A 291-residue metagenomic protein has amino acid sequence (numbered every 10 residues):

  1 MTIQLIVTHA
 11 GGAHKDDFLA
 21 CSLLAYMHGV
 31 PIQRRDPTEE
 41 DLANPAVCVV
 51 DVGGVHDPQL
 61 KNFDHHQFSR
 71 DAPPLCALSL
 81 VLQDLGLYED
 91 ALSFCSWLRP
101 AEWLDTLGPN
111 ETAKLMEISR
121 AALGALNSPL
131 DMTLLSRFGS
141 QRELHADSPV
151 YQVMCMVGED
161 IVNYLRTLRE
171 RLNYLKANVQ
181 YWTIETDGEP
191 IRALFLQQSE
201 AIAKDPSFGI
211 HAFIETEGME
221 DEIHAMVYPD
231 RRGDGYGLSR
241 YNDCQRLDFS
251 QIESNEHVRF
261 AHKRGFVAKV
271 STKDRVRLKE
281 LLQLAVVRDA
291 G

Functional and structural regions predicted by a protein language model:
M1-P31: Short, extreme N-terminal leader segments that mark the start of a protein/domain
T2, A43-N44, D57: Short, well-ordered loop/turn elements at secondary-structure boundaries
Q4-I6, A46-V49: Generic beta-sheet signal
G11, K15-S22, P37, A43-A46 (+3 more regions): C-terminal accessory domains and tails appended to enzymatic cores
A25-M27, H66-S69, L80-L82, N255-R259: Short, low-complexity, polar/charged sequence segments that are solvent-exposed and flexible
H28-L42: A short, well-structured beta->alpha microelement
V47-M132: A basic- and aromatic-enriched beta-loop-alpha substructure that forms the phosphate/nucleotide- and DNA/RNA-contacting
